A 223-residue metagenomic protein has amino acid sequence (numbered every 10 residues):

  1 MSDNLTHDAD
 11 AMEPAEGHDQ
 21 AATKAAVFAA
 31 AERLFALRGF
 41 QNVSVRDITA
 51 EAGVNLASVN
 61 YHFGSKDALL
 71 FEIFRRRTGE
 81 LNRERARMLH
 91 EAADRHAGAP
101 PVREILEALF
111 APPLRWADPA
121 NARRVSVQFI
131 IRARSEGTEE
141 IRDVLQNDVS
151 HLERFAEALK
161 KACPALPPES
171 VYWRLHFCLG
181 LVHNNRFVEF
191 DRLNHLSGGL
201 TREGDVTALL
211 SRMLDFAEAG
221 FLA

Functional and structural regions predicted by a protein language model:
M1-D10, V149-A223: C-terminal peripheral helix-coil segments that are non-catalytic and often amphipathic
S2, A26, L34-A68, E72-R76: Helix-turn-helix
Q20, K24, F28-E32: Short, leucine-enriched amphipathic alpha-helices that occur as contiguous helical runs
A68, R77-A92: Conserved phosphoryl-transfer catalytic core
I73, P101, I105, L109 (+5 more regions): Residue-level detector of well-ordered alpha-helical segments, enriched for hydrophobic/aromatic packing positions
A86-R123, L175: Hydrophobic alpha-helical connector segments
E104, V125, G137-C163: Amphipathic alpha-helical packing segments from all-alpha helical-bundle domains
L109-P113, V127-R134, C178, V182 (+1 more regions): Short alpha-helical scaffolding segments that buttress acidic/His motifs in well-ordered protein cores
